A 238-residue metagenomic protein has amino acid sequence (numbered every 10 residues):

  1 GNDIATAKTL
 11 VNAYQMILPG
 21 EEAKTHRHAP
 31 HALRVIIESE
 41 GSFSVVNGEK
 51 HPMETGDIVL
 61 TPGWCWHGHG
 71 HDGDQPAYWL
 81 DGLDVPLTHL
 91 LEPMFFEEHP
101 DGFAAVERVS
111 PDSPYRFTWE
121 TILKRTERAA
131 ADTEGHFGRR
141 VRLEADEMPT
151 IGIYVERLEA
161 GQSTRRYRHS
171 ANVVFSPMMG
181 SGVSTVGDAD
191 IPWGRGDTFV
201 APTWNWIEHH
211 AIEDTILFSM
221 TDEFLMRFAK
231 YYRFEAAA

Functional and structural regions predicted by a protein language model:
G1-K8, M94-Y154, R233-A238: A short, N-terminal "cap"/entry segment at the start of jelly-roll beta-barrel domains of the cupin/DSBH fold
G1-N2, L10-H28, I153-H169: Conserved short histidine dyad/triad with adjacent acidic residue
V11, G73, G152, A171 (+1 more regions): Exposed loop/turn and edge beta-strand positions of beta-sandwich/beta-sheet ligand-binding modules
N12-M16, L33, K50-P52, I58-L60 (+6 more regions): Conserved hydrophobic/aromatic beta-strand scaffold that supports enzyme active sites
L18, E22-T55, C65, R168-R195: A short beta-strand-loop-beta hairpin characteristic of the jelly-roll/cupin
P19, V46, P52-G73, W79-D84 (+1 more regions): Conserved metal-binding segment of the jelly-roll/cupin
D72-T121, I212-A238: Double-stranded beta-helix
P149, E156, A160, T164-R165 (+1 more regions): C-terminal functional regions that serve as terminal interaction/effector modules
